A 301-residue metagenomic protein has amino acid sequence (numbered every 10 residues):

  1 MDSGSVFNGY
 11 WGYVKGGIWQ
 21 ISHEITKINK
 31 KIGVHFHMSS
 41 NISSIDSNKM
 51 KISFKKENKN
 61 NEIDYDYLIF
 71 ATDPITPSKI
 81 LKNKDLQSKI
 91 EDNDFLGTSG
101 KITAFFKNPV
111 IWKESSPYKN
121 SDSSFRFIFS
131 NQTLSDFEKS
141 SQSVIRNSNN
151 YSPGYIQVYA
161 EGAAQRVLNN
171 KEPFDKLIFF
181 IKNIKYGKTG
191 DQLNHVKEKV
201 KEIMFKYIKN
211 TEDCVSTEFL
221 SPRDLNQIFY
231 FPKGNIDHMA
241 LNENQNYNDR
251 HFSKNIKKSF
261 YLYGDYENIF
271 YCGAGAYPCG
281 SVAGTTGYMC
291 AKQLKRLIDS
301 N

Functional and structural regions predicted by a protein language model:
D2-K49: Helical element adjacent to the flavin cofactor pocket in flavoenzyme catalytic cores
H35-F54, E218-F231: Beta-rich nucleic-acid/ligand-interaction surfaces
N41-N169: Mid-domain catalytic core of redox enzymes that form a hydrophobic substrate pocket/lid adjacent to a catalytic redox
I69, F179, M204, I269 (+2 more regions): Hydrophobic, well-ordered secondary-structure elements that form the walls of internal hydrophobic environments
I75-K79, F105-K107, K171-I203: Conserved FAD/dinucleotide-binding core of flavoprotein oxidoreductases
P109-V110, N149-Y151, N170, T189-Y230: Flavin-binding catalytic cores
K209-Y277: A glycine-rich dinucleotide-binding beta-alpha-beta segment and adjacent secondary-structure elements that constitute
C272-I298: A conserved FAD-binding loop/helix module that cradles the flavin
